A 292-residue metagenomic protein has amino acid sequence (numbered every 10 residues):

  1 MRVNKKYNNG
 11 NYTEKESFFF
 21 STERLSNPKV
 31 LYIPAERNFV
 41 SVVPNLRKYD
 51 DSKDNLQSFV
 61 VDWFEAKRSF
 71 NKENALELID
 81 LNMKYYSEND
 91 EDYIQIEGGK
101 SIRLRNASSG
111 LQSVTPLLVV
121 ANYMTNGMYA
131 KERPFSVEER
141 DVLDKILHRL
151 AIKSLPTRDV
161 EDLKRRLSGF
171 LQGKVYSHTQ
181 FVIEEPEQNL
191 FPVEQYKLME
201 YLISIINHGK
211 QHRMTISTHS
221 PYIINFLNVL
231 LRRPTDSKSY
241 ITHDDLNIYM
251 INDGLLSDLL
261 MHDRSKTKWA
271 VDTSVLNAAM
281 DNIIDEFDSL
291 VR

Functional and structural regions predicted by a protein language model:
M1-Q180, G254-R292: Phosphate-coordinating catalytic segments in nucleotide- and nucleic-acid-processing enzymes
G169, V193-R292: C-terminal lobe/lid and adjacent interdomain/linker elements of RecA-like ASCE P-loop ATPase modules
T179-F181, R213-M214: Conserved active-site beta-strand-loop modules that form the wall/rim of enzyme catalytic pockets and either contain
E184-P186: Walker B catalytic acidic pair
Q188-P192: ABC ATPase nucleotide-binding domain "signature" loop
